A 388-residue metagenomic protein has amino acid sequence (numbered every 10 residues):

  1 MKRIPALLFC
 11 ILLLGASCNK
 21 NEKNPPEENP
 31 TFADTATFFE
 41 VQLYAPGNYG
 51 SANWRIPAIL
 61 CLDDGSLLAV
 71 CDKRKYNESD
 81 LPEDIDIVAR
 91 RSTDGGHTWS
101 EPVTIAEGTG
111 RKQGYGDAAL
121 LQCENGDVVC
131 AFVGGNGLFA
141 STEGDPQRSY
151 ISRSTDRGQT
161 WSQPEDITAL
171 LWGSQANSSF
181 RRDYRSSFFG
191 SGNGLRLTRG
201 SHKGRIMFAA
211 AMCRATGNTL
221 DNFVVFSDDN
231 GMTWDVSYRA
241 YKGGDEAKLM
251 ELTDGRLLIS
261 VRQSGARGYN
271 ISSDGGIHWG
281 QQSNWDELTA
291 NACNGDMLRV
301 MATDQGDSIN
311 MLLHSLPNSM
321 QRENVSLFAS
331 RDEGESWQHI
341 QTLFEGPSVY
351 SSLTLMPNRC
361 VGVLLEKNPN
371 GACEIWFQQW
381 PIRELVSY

Functional and structural regions predicted by a protein language model:
K2-L8: Sec-dependent signal peptide recognition, specifically the positively charged N-region followed immediately by
L14-S17: C-terminal motif of bacterial Sec signal peptides marking the signal peptidase cleavage site
N19-P25: Bacterial lipoprotein signal-peptidase II cleavage site
P25-Y388: Asp-box/BNR beta-propeller blade signature and adjacent active/binding-site loops in extracellular glycan-interacting
